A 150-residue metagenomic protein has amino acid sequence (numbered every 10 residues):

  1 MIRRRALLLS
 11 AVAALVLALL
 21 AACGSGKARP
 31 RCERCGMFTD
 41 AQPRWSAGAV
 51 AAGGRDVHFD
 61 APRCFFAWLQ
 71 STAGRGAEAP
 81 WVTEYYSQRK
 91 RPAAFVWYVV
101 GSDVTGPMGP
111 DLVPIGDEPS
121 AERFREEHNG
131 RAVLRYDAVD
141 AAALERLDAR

Functional and structural regions predicted by a protein language model:
R3-L8: N-terminal export leaders
L20-A22: C-terminal motif of bacterial Sec signal peptides marking the signal peptidase cleavage site
G24-G26: Bacterial signal peptide processing site
R29: Residues immediately within or flanking Cys/His clusters that coordinate Zn2+ in small zinc-binding modules
C32: Short cysteine-rich clusters marking metal-coordination/redox-active sites
G36: Cys/His-coordinated zinc-binding microdomains
A41-Q42: Short, non-ligating residues that shape and space the ligands of small metal-coordination modules and catalytic
G116-R150: C-terminal partner/receptor-binding element of secreted or periplasmic proteins
